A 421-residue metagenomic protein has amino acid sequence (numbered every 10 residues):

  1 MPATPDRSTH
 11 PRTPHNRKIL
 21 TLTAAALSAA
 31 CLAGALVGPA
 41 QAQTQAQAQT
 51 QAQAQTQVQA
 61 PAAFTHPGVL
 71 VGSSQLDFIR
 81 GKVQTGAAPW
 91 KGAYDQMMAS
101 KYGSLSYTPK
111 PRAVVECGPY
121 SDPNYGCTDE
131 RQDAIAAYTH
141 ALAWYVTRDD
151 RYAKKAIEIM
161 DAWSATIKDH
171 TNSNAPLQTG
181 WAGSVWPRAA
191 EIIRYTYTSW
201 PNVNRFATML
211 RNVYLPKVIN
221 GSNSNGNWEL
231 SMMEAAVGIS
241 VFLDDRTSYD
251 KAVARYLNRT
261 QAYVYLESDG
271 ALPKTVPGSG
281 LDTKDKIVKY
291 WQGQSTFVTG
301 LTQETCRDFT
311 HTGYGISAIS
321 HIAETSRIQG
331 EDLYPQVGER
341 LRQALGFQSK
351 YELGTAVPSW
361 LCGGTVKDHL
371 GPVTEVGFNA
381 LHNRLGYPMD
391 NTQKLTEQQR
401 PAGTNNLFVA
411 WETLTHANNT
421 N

Functional and structural regions predicted by a protein language model:
M1-T44, A48, A54: Secretory targeting and sorting signals
L22-A24, A29, G34, G38 (+5 more regions): Generic detector of low-complexity/intrinsically disordered segments and short hydrophobic N-terminal stretches
Q43-Q49, Q59-F64: Cleaved targeting-peptide boundary
Q59-S224, L230, E234, A254-T260 (+5 more regions): Extracellular glycan-targeting catalytic surfaces
S222, G226, G238-F242, T305-T312: Short, surface-exposed loop/turn motifs that are enriched in glycine and acidic residues and include a nearby proline
W228-A254: Hydrophobic, aromatic-enriched interface-forming segments
T247-K251, F309-S320, E324-I328: Active-site-proximal binding-pocket segments
V264-T305: Flexible internal linker/loop segments at domain or repeat junctions
